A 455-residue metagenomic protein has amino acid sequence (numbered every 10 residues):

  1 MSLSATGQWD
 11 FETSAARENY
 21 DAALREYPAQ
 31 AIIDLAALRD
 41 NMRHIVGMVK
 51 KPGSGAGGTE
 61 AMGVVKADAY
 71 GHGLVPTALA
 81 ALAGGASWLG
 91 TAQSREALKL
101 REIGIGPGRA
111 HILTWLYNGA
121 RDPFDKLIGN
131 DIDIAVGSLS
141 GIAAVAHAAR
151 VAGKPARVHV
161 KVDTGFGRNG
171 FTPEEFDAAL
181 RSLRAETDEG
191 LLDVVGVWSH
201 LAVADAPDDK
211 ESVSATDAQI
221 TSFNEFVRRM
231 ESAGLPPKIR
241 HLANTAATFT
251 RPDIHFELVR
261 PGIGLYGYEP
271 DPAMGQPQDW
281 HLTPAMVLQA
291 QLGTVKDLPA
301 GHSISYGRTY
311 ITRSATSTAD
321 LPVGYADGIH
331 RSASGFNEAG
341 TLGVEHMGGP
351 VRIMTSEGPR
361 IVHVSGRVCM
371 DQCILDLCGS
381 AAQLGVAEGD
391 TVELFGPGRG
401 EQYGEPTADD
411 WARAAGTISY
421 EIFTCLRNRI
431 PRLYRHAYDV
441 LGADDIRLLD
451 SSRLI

Functional and structural regions predicted by a protein language model:
S2-R39, H44-G47, S54, E96 (+2 more regions): Active-site anion/phosphate-binding pocket segments in diverse small-molecule metabolic enzymes
N19, L24-R25, A29-D40, S54-H241: Active-site-proximal beta-alpha core segment in soluble small-molecule metabolic enzymes
